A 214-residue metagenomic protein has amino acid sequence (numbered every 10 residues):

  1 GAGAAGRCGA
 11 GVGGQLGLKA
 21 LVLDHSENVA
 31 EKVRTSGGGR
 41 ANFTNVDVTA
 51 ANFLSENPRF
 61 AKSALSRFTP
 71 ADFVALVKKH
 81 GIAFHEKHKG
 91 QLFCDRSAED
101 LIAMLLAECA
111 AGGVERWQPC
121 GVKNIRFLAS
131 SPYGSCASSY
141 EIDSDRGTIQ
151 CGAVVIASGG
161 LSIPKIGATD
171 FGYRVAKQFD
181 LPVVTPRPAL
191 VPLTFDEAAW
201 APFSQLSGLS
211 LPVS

Functional and structural regions predicted by a protein language model:
G1-A5, H25: Glycine-rich Rossmann-fold phosphate-binding loop(s) that bind the pyrophosphate of adenine dinucleotide cofactors
A5, G9-G14: Small-residue (primarily alanine) positions within well-ordered alpha-helices, especially packing/interaction faces
G14-G38: Glycine-rich FAD pyrophosphate-binding loop
Q15, S26-N28, S66, F73-A75 (+5 more regions): Residue-level recognition of phosphate/Mg2+-coordinating polar/acidic sites in nucleotide-handling active sites
H25, E99-D100, M104-S214: Predominantly flavin-linked oxidoreductase catalytic cores and closely associated redox partners
G38-H88: Glycine-rich active-site loop/strand segments that organize a redox cofactor
F60-A64, Q91-R96, S158-I166: Flexible, glycine/proline-enriched loop segments at strand-loop-helix junctions that form or flank small-ligand binding
K79-A110: Mobile, glycine/GP-rich and aromatic-enriched active-site lid/loop segments adjacent to catalytic centers
